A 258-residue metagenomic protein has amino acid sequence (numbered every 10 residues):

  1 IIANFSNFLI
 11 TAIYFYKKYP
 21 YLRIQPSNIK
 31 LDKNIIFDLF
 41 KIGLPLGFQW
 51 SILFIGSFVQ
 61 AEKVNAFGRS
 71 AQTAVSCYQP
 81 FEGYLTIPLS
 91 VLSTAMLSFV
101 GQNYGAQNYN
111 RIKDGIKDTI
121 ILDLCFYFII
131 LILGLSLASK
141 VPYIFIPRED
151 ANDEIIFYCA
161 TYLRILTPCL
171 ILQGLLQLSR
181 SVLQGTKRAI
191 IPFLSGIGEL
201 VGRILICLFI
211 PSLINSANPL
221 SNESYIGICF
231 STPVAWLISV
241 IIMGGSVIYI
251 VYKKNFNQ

Functional and structural regions predicted by a protein language model:
I1-G43, V100-C169, S212-Q258: Short alpha-helical transmembrane segments in multi-pass integral membrane proteins
L9-I13, N28-V59, K63, Y84-P88 (+5 more regions): Hydrophobic faces of transmembrane alpha-helices in multi-pass small-molecule transporters and flippases across diverse
T11, G56, Q60, M96 (+6 more regions): Hydrophobic/aromatic residues in alpha-helical transmembrane segments
S51-P80, Y84, Q102-N103, P142-A151 (+2 more regions): Helix-terminus/linker motif at the lipid-water interface of multi-pass membrane proteins
S70-A71, A189-I190, S224-Y225: Membrane-helix interface segments
A74-A138, Q173-S195: Small-residue-rich hydrophobic transmembrane alpha-helices
P80-F81, I197-I206: Small-residue-enriched core segments of transmembrane alpha-helices in multipass membrane transport and channel
